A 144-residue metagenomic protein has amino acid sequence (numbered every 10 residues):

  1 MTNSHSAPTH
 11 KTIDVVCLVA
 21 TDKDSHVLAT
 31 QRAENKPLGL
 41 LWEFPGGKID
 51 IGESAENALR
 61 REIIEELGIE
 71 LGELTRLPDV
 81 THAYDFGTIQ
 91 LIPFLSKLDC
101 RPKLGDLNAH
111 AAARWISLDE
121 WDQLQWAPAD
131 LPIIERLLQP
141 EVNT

Functional and structural regions predicted by a protein language model:
T2-V27, K48: Conserved N-terminal beta-strand and adjoining loop/helix that marks the start of the Nudix/MutT-like hydrolase domain
S4-S6, L77-A83: Short, solvent-exposed loop/turn elements at beta->coil junctions and helix N-caps that rim active or binding pockets
H5-H10, L138-T144: Generic C-terminal helix-cap and adjacent flexible tail
D14-V16, S25, I89-I92, A111: Change "...and in nucleic-acid phosphodiester-cleaving endonucleases..." to "...and in nucleic-acid processing enzymes
D22, E70, V80-K103, R114 (+1 more regions): Active-site-adjacent beta-strand/loop module that shapes the phosphate/pyrophosphate-binding cleft
H26-E65: Conserved Nudix-box catalytic region and its N-terminal flanking loop in Nudix hydrolases and closely related
E66-E73: Short secondary-structure junctions
L95-K97, G105-L137: NUDIX/MutT-family hydrolases
